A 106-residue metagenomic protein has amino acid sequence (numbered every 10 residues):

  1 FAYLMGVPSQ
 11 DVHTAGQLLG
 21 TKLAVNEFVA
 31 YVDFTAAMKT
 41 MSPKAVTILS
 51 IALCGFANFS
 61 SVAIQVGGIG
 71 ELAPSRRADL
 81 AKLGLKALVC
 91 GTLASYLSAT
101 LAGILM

Functional and structural regions predicted by a protein language model:
F1-K39: Transmembrane helical segments that form the transport core of multi-pass membrane transport proteins
Q10, A24, F59, E71-P74 (+1 more regions): Short, electropositive, low-hydrophobicity segments enriched in small/polar residues
T14, L18-L23, V46-C54, V66 (+3 more regions): Alpha-helical transmembrane segments of multi-pass membrane proteins, especially transporters and channels
E27-Q65: C-terminal hydrophobic structural anchor segments that stabilize assembly/packing rather than catalytic chemistry
A37-S42, I69-K86: Juxtamembrane helix-boundary/capping and inter-helix hinge elements in multi-pass membrane proteins
L101-M106: Juxtamembrane boundary at the C-terminal end of a transmembrane helix
